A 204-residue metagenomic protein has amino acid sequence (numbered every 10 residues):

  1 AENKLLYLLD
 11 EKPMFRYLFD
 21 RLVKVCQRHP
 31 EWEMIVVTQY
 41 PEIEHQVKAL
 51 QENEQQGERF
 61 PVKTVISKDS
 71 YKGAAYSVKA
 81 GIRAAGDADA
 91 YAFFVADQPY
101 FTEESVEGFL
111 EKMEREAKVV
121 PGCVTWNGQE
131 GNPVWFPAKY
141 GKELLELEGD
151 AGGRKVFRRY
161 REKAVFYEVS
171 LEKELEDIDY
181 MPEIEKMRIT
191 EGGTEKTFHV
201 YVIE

Functional and structural regions predicted by a protein language model:
A1-P13, K68-Y76, Y100, E104 (+2 more regions): Residues at secondary-structure transition points
A1-Y40: N-terminal glycine-rich phosphate-binding loop and ensuing alpha1 helix
Y17, R21, Y76-A80, G108 (+1 more regions): Alpha-helical elements of Rossmann-like donor-binding domains used by nucleotide-donor carbohydrate transfer enzymes
E31-M34, D89-A90, K163: Residues at the starts of beta-strands that form the adenosine-phosphate
E42-A90: Short phosphate-binding loop-to-helix
Y71-A138: Conserved beta-loop-beta/alpha segment of the NTase-like Rossmann-fold superfamily that binds/positions NTPs
V106, Y140-L144, E183-I184: A generic structural signal for short hydrophobic patches within well-formed alpha-helices
E146-E204: Conserved alpha/beta core of the MobA/IspD/sugar-nucleotide pyrophosphorylase nucleotidyltransferase superfamily
